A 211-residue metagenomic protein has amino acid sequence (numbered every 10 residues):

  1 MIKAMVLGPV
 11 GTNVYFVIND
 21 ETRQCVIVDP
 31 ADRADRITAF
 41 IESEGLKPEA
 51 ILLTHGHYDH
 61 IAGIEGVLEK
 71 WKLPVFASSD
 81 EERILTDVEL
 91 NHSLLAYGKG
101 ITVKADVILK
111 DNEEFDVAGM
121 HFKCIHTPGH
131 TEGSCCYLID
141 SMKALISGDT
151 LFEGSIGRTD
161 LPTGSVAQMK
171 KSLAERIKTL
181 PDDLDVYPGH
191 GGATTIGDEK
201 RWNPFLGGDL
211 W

Functional and structural regions predicted by a protein language model:
M1-E44, C136-G148: Conserved beta-strand hairpin/beta-sheet module of binuclear metal-dependent hydrolase folds, prominently
M1-K3, K47, P74, V107 (+2 more regions): Conserved beta-strand segments of alpha/beta enzyme cores
M5-L7, G98, K104-D106, H126-P128: Short Gly/Pro-enriched turn/cap motifs at secondary-structure boundaries
V10-G11, R33, H57, D80-E81 (+4 more regions): A generic "binding-loop/recognition-motif" signal
I27-V28, E49-G56, V75-S78, H126-G129 (+2 more regions): Active-site neighborhood of phospho(di)ester-bond hydrolases with catalytic His/Asp-centered motifs
D32-D116, R201-D209: Active-site HxH/HxHxD metal-binding segment of metal-dependent hydrolases
N91, E114, M120-W211: Metallo-beta-lactamase
